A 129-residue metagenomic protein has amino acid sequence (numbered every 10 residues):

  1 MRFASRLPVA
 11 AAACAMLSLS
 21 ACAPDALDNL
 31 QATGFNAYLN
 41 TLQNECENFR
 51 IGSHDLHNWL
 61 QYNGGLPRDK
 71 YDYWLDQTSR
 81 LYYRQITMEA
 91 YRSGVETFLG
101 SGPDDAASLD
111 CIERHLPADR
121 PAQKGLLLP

Functional and structural regions predicted by a protein language model:
M1-P24: Sec-dependent bacterial lipoprotein signal peptides
R2-A4, A23-P129: Acidic, Ser/Pro/Thr-rich low-complexity regulatory regions and the short amphipathic helical interaction modules they
